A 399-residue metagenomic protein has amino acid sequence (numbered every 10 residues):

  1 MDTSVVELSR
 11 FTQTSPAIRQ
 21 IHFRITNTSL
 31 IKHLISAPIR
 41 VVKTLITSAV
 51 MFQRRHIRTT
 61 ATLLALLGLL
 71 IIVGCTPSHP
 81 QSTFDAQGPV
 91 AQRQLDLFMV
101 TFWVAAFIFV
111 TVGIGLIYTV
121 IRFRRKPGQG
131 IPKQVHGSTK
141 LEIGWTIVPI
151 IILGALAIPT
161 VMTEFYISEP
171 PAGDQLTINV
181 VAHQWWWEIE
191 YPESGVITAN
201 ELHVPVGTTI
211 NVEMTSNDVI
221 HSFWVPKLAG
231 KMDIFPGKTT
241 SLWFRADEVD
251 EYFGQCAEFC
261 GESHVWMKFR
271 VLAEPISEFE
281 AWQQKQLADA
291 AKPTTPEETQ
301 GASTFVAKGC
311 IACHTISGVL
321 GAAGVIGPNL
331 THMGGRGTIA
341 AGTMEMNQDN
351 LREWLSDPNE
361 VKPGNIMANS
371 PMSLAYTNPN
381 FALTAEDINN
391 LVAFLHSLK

Functional and structural regions predicted by a protein language model:
D2-Q13: Extreme N-terminal basic, low-complexity initiation segments that serve as generic localization/processing leaders
Q13, Q20-R24, K43: Charged/polar low-complexity intrinsically disordered segments
V50-V104, I108: Hydrophobic alpha-helical segments
T76-V100, V120-A312, S317-V325, G342-D357 (+2 more regions): Non-transmembrane, membrane-proximal soluble domains of secreted or membrane proteins
F109-F123: Alpha-helical transmembrane segments
L398-K399: Short, solvent-exposed mixed-charge patches
